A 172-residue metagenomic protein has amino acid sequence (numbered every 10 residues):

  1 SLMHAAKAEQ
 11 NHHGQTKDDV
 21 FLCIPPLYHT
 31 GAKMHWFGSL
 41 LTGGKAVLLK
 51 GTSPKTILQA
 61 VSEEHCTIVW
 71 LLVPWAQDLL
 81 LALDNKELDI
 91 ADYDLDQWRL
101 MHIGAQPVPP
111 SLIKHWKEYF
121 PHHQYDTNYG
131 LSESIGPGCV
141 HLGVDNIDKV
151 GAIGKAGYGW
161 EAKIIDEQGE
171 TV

Functional and structural regions predicted by a protein language model:
M3-V20, Y28-I68, A82-L83: Conserved AMP-binding/adenylation subdomain of ANL enzymes
K7, Q77, K114-H115, G151: Active-site phosphate/pyrophosphate- and oxyanion-stabilizing loops and adjacent acidic/basic residues in soluble
P25-Y28, E133, E170-T171: AMP-binding (ANL) adenylation modules
L41, C66-L71, L80-D148, Y158-E161: Gly/Ser/Thr-rich phosphate-binding loop
S53, P74-A76, V108: Alpha-helix capping/helix-boundary segments
K163-V172: Conserved beta-loop-beta connector loops within the AMP-binding
